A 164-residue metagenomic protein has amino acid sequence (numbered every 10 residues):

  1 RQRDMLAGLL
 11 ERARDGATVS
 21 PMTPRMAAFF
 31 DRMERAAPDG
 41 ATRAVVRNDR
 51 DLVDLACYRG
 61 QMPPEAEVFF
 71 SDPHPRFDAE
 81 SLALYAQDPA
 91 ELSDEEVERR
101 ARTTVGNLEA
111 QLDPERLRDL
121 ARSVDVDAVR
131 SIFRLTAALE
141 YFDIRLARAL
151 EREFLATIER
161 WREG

Functional and structural regions predicted by a protein language model:
R1-F29: Short, charged amphipathic alpha-helical surface segments
F30-M33, P38-R162: Hydrophobic protein-protein interaction segments
